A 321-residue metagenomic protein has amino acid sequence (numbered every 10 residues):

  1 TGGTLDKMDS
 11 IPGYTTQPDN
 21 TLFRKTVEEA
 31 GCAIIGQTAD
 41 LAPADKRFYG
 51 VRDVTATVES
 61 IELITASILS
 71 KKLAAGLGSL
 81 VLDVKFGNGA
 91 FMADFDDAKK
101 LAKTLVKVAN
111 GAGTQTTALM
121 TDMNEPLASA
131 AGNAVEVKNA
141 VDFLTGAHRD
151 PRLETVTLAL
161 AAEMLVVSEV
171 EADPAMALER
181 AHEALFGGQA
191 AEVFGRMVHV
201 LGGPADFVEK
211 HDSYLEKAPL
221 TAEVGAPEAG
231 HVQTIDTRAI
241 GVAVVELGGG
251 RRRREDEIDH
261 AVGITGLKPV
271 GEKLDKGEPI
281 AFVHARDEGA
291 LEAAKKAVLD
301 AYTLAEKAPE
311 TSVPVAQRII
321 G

Functional and structural regions predicted by a protein language model:
T1-G3, A33-K46, A75-K85, T116-L119: Core alpha/beta catalytic barrel or barrel-like domain that forms the active/cofactor pocket in diverse metabolic
T1-R24, E28, I35-Q37, K276-E278: A glycine-rich phosphate/pyrophosphate-binding beta-strand-loop-alpha-helix module
K7, T26, K71-K72, V108: Hydrophobic/aromatic ligand-binding patch that stacks against planar heteroaromatic rings of cofactors or nucleotides
K7-Q17, V51-V58, F91-F95: Glycine-rich tight-turn/loop motif centered on a GG-T
D19-E29, A42, H211-L215: Short linear loop/turn motifs
F23, I68, L105: Aromatic/hydrophobic pocket-lining residues that form π-stacking "cages" and hydrophobic walls in ligand
E28-A75: Phosphate/diphosphate-binding glycine-rich loops and adjacent basic-rich segments that engage nucleotide
T57-S60, I64, A74-G321: Well-ordered secondary-structure scaffolds
